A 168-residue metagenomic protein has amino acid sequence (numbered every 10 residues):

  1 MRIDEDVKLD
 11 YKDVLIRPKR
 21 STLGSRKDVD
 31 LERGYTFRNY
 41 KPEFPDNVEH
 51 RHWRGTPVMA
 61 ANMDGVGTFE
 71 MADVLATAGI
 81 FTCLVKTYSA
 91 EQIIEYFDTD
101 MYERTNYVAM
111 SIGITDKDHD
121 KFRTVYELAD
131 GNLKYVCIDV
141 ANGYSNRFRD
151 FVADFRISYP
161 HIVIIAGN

Functional and structural regions predicted by a protein language model:
M1-N168: Active-site entrance/lid segments in N-terminal catalytic domains of soluble metabolic enzymes
